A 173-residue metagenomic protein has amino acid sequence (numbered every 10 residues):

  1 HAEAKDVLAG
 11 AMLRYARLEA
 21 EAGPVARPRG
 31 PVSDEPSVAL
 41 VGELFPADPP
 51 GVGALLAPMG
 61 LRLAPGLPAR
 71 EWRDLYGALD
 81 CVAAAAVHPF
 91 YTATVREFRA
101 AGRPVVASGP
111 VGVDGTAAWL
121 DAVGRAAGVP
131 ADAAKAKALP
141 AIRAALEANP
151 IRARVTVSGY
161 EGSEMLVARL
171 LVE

Functional and structural regions predicted by a protein language model:
H1-E173: An N-terminal assembly and electron-transfer interface module characteristic of large anaerobic redox and radical
